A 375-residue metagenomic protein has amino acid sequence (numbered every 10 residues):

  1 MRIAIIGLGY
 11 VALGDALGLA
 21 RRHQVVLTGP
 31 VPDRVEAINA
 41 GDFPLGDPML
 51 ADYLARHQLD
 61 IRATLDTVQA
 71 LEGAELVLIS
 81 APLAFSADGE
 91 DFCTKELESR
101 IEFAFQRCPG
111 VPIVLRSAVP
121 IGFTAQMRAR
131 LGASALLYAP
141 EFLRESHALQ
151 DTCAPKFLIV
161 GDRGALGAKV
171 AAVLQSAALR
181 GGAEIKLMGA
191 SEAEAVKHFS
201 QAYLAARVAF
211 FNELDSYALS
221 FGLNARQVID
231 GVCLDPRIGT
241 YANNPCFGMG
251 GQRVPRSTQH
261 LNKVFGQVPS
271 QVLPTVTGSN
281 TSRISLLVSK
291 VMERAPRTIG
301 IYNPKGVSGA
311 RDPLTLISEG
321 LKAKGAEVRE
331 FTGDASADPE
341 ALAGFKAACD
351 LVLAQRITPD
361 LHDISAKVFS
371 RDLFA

Functional and structural regions predicted by a protein language model:
M1-A375: Structural/interface elements that position substrates and couple domains in central-metabolism enzymes
